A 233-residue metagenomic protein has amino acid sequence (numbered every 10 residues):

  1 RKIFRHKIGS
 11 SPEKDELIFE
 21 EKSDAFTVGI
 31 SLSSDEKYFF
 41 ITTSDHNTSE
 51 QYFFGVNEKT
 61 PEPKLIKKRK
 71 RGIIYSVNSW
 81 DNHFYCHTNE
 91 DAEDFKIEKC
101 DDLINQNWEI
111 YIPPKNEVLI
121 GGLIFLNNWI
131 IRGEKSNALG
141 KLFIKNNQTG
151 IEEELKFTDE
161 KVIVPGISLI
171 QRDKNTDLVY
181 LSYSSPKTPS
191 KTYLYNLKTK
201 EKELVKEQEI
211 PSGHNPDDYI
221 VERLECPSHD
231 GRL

Functional and structural regions predicted by a protein language model:
R1, S44-S49, N89-F95, K135-G140 (+1 more regions): Short, solvent-exposed loop/turn segments at conserved positions within beta-propeller repeat blades
R1-S44: Polar, glycine-rich mid-to-C-terminal structural blocks that act as macromolecule-binding/assembly scaffolds
K7-S11, G55-K59, D101-I104, K198-K200: Short loop/turn segments immediately following beta-strands, especially the blade-tip and inter-blade linker loops
T27-G55, T60-S79, I110, G121-G122 (+2 more regions): Non-catalytic accessory segments flanking enzyme active sites
F39, F84-C86, I130, V179: Hydrophobic beta-strand positions that form the internal "hydrophobic ladder" of WD40/Gbeta-like beta-propeller blades
P61-K115: Extended hydrophobic/aromatic segments used for targeting, binding, or gating
C86-E90, G121-N137, C226-R232: C-terminal substrate/ligand-recognition segments
I104-W129, K135, D217: Generic long, charged, amphipathic alpha-helical segments
